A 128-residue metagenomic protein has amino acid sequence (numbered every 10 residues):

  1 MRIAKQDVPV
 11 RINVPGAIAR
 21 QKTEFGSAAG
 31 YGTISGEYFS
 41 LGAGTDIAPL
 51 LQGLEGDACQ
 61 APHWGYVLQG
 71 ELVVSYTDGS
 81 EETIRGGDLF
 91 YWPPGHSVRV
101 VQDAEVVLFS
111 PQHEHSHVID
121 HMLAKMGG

Functional and structural regions predicted by a protein language model:
M1-A48, E55-G56, G128: A short, N-terminal "cap"/entry segment at the start of jelly-roll beta-barrel domains of the cupin/DSBH fold
K5, R20, G36-Y38, W64 (+3 more regions): Conserved hydrophobic/aromatic beta-strand scaffold that supports enzyme active sites
G32, P94-I119: Ligand-binding loop in jelly-roll beta-barrel domains
G44, Q69-E71, G79, P93-G95 (+1 more regions): A generic structural motif
A48-C59, Y76, T83: Short histidine-centered beta-strand/loop micro-motifs that create catalytic or ligand/metal-coordination sites
D57-V74: Short, conserved beta-strand element in jelly-roll/cupin
Y76-H96: Short acidic-glycine-tyrosine-enriched beta hairpin
S116-G128: Acidic/histidine-enriched, glycine/proline-rich intrinsically disordered or flexible terminal extensions
